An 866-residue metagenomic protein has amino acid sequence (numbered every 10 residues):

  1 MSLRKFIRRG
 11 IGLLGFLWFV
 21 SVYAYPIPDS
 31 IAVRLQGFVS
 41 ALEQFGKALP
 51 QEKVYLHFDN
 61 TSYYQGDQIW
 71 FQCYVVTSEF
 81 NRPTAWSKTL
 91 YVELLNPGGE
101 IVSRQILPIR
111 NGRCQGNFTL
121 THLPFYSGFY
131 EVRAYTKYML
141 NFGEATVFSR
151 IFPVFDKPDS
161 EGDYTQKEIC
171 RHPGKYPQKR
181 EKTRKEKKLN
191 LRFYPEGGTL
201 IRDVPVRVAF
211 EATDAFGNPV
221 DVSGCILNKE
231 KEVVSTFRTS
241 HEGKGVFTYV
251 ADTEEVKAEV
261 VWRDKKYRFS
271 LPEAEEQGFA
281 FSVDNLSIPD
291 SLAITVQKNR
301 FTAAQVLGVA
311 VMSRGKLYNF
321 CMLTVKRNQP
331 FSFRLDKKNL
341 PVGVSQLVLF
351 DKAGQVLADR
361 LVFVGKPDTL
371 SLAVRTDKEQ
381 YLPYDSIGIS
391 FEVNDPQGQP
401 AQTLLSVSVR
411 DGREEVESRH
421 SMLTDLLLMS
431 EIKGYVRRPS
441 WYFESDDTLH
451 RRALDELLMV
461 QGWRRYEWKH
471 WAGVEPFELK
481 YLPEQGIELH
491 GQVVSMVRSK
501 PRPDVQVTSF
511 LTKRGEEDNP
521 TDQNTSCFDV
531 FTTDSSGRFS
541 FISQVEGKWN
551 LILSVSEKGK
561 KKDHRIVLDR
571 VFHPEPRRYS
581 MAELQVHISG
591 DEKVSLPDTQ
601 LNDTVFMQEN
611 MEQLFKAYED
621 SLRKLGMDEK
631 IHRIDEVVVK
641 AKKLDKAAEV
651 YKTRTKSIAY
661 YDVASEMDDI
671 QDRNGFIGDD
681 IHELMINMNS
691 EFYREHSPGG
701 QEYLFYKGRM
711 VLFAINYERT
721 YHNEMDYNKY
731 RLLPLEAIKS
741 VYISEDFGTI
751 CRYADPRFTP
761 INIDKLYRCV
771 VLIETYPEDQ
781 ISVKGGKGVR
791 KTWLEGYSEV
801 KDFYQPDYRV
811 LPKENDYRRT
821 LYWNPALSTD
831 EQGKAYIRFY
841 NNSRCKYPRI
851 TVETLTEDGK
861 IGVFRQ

Functional and structural regions predicted by a protein language model:
M1-G37: Bacterial Sec-dependent N-terminal signal peptides
S30-E52, H57, Y63-Y64, Q68-P108 (+1 more regions): Contiguous segments within soluble domain cores/interaction surfaces
F45-L49, N60, Y64, A85 (+15 more regions): Surface-exposed, low-complexity/disordered segments and acidic/polar micro-motifs at processing/linker regions
Q72-C73, Y130-Y138, V348, T851-L855: Internal, hydrophobic beta-strand segments that form the core of beta-sheet-rich folds
I106-I109, S235-H241, C321-R327, D529-D534 (+1 more regions): Short beta-strand segments within Ig-like beta-sandwich modules, predominantly Fibronectin type-III
G116-L120: Ligand-binding face of N-terminal immunoglobulin V-set domains in extracellular IgSF glycoproteins
G128-A134, V256, S345-L347, W549: A short tyrosine-centered beta-strand micro-motif
K229-E230, L712-Y721: Short strand-turn-strand beta-turns centered on an Asx-Gly dipeptide
